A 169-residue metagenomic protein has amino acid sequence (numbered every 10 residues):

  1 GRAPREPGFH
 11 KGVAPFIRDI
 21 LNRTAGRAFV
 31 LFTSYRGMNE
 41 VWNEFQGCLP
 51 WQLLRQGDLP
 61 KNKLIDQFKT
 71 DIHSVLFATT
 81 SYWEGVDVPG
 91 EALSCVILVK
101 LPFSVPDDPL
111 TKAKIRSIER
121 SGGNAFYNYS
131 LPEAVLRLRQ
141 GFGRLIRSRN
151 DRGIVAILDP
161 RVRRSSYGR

Functional and structural regions predicted by a protein language model:
G1-R169: ASCE RecA-like P-loop NTPase motor cores that couple ATP hydrolysis to mechanical translocation on nucleic acids
